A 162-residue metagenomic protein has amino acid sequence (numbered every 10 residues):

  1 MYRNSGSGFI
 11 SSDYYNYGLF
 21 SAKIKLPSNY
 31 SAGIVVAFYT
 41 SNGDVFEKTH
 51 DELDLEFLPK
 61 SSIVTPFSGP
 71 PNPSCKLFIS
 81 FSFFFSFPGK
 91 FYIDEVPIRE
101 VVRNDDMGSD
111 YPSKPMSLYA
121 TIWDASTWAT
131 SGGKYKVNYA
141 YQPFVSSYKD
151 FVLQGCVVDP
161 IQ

Functional and structural regions predicted by a protein language model:
M1-S61: Secretory/extracellular carbohydrate-interaction modules and structurally similar beta-sandwich "look-alikes"
G8, S21-K23, Y39, D54-E56 (+4 more regions): Beta-strand cores of modular interaction/reader domains in eukaryotic scaffold and signaling proteins, especially PDZ
G18, I34, T49-D51, I63 (+4 more regions): Core residues of folded domains in eukaryotic genome-function proteins
F20-A22, S62-S68, K76-I93: Short tryptophan-centered beta-strand motifs in secreted/extracellular beta-sheet-rich domains of glycan-recognition
A37, N42, N72, V101-R103: Structured recognition/catalytic domains enriched at protein termini, typified by the LPMO catalytic fold at the mature
G43-I79, Y119-A129: Glycine-aromatic-enriched beta-strand/loop faces of beta-sandwich-type recognition domains, especially lectin-like
S74-S80, K90-Q162: Aromatic sugar-binding interfaces of carbohydrate-active proteins
